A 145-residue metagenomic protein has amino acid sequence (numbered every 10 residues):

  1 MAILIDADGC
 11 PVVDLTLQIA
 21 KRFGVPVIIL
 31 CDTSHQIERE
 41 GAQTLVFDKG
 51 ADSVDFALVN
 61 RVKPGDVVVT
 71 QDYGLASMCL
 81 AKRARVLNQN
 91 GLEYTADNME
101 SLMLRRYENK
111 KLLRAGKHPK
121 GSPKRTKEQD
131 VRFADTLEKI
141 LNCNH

Functional and structural regions predicted by a protein language model:
A2-H145: Nuclease catalytic cores that cleave nucleic-acid phosphodiester bonds, predominantly acidic two-metal-ion
